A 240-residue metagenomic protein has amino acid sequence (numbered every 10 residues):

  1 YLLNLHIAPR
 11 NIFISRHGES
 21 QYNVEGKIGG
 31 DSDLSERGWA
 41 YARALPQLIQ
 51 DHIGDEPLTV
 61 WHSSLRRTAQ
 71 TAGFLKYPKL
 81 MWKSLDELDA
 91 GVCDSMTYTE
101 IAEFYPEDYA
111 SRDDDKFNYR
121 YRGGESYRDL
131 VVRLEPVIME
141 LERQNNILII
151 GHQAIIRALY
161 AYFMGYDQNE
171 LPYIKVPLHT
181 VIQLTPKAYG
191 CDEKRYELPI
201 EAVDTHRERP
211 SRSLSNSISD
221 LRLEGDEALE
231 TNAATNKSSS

Functional and structural regions predicted by a protein language model:
Y1-I12, D55-S63, W82, F104 (+1 more regions): Non-catalytic terminal regions with compositionally biased, polar/charged low complexity
I7, F13, E19-Y22, R43-A110 (+3 more regions): Phosphate-coordination/substrate-recognition cap region in phosphate-metabolizing enzymes
I12, L58, E140-A154: Generic beta-sheet signal
H17, G38, H152: Short, conserved phosphate/pyrophosphate- and ester-handling motifs at nucleotide-, phospho-/glycolipid
K27-L34, T97-Y98: Short glycine-enriched, charge-decorated loop/helix-capping segments at active-site entrances that position
S35-W39, G124, L184: Conserved AMP-binding/adenylate-forming core of the ANL superfamily
H62-S63, V132, I150-G151: Short beta-strand scaffold positions
D108-S126: Short glycine/proline- and acidic residue-enriched helix-loop micro-motifs that form flexible lids or anion-recognition
